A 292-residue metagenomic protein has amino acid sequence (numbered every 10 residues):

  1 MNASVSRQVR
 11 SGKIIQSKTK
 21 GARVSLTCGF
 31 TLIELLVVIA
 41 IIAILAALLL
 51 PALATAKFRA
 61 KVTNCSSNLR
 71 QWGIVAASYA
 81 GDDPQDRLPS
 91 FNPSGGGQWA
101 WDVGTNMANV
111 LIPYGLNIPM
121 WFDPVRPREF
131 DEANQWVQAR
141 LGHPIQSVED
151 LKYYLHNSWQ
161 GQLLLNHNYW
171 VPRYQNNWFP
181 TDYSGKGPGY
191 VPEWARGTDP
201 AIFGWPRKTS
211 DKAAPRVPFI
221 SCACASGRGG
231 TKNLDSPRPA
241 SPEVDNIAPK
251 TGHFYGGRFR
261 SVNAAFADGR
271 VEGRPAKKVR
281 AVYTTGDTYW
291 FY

Functional and structural regions predicted by a protein language model:
M1-F30: N-terminal leader/signal peptides at the extreme start of proteins
S4, Q8, G21-R23, L36 (+2 more regions): Detector for intrinsically disordered, low-structure N-terminal pre-sequences
S4, Q8-R10, A40, A47 (+5 more regions): Residue-level signal for well-ordered alpha-helical scaffold segments within enzymatic catalytic domains
S4, R10, R23, A47-L48 (+4 more regions): Intrinsic disorder/low-complexity segments
S11-K18, T55, R59, S66 (+1 more regions): Generic N-terminal leader/processing signal
T27-S67: Amphipathic alpha-helical segments typified by the pilin-like N-terminal helix that continues immediately C-terminal
T63-Y292: Short, well-structured segments within or immediately adjacent to enzyme catalytic domains that line ligand-binding
